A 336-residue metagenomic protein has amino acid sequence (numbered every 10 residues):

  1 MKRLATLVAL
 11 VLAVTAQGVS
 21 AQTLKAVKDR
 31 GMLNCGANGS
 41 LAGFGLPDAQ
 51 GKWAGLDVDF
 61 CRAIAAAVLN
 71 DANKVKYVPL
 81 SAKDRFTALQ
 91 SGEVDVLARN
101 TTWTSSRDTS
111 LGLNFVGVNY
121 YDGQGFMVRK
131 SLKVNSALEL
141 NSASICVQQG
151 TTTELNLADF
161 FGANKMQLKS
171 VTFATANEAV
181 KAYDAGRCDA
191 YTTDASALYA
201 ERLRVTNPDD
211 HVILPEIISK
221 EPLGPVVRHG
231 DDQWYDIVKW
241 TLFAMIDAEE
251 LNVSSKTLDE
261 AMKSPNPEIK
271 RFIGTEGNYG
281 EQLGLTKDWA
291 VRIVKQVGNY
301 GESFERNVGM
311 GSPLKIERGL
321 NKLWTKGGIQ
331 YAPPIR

Functional and structural regions predicted by a protein language model:
A5-T15: Bacterial N-terminal signal peptides
V8-A9, V19, V27: Cleavable N-terminal signal peptides
T15-A21: Sec/Tat signal peptide C-region and signal peptidase I cleavage site
A26-A98, L283-D288, Q296, Y300 (+2 more regions): Extracytoplasmic small-molecule ligand-binding "clamshell" domains of the periplasmic binding protein/Venus flytrap
K28-D29, A65-N70, Q90-V94, S131 (+5 more regions): Sec-exported extracytoplasmic/periplasmic mature domains
N34-G43, W53-V68, T102, D122-A174 (+1 more regions): Bilobed "Venus flytrap"/periplasmic-binding protein-like clamshell domains and structurally analogous long
D59-R62, A66-V68, S131-V134, L138 (+6 more regions): Extended ligand-binding regions for polar small-molecule ligands
R62, A66, N70, K74-E139 (+3 more regions): Acidic, polar ligand-binding/catalytic clefts
